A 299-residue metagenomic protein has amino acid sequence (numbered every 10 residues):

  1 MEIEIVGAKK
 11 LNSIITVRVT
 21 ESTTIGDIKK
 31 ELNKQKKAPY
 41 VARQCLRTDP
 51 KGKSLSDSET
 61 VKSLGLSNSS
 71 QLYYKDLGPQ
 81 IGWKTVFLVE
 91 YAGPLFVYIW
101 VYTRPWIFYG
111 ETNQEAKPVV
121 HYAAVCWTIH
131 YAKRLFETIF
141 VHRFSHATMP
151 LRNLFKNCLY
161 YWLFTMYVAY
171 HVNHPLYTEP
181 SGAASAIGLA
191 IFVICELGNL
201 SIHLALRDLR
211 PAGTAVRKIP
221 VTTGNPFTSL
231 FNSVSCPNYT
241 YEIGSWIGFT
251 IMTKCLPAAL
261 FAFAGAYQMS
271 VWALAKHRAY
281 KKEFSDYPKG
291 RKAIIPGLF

Functional and structural regions predicted by a protein language model:
M1-E4: Short structural boundary motif marking the start of a folded domain
K9-D27, K53-S56: Short, contiguous acidic and Ser/Thr-rich linear segments
K10, W100, Y177-F299: Hydrophobic transmembrane alpha-helices
R18-L46, V61, S69: Short amphipathic, charge-patterned alpha-helical segments
S22, P50-Y74: Eukaryotic mixed-charge, acidic/polar low-complexity intrinsically disordered regions
Y74-V86, L135-F155, D208-A215, T223-G224 (+2 more regions): Helix-loop boundary elements of multi-pass alpha-helical membrane proteins
I81-Y98, K117-H130, T148-Y161, P180-F192 (+1 more regions): Transmembrane alpha-helices of multi-pass eukaryotic membrane proteins
Y102-Y109, V120, A124, T128-M149 (+1 more regions): Internal transmembrane alpha-helix with an interfacial aromatic "cap," most often the third helix
